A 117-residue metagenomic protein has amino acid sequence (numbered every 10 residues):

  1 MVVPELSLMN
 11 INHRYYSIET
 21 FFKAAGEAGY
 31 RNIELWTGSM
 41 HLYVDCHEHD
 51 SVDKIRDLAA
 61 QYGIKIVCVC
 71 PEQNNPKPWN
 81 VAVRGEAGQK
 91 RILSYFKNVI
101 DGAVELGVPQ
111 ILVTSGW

Functional and structural regions predicted by a protein language model:
M1-Q110: N-terminal pre-domain/capping segments
T114-G116: Short, well-ordered beta-to-alpha junction loops that form the rim of enzyme active sites and present histidine/acidic
